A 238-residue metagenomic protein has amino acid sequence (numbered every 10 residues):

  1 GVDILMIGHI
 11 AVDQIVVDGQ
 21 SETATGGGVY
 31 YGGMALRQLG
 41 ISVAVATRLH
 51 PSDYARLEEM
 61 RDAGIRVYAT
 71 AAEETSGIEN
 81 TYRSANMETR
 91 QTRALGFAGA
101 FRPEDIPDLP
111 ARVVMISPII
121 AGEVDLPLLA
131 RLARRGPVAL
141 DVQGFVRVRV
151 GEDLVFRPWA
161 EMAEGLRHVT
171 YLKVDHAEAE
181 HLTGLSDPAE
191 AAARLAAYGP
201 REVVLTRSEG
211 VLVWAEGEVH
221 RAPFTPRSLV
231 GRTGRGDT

Functional and structural regions predicted by a protein language model:
G1-V16: Positively charged, low-complexity intrinsically disordered leader regions
D3-L5, R112-V113, P137, Y171 (+1 more regions): Structural motif
V12-T23, Q38-G122, P127-P137: Conserved N-terminal subdomain of the carbohydrate kinase-like
E22-M34: Short catalytic helix/loop segments, enriched in acidic residues and glycine and frequently bearing histidine
A24-T25, T225-T238: Short glycine/threonine-rich catalytic loop with a Thr-x-Gly-x-Asp
M34, I78-T81, G210-W214: Short beta-strand scaffold segments in enzyme catalytic cores
A44-R48, A139-Q143, K173-H176: Short internal beta-strands
V148-V219: Conserved phosphate/ATP/ADP-binding segment of small-molecule kinases
